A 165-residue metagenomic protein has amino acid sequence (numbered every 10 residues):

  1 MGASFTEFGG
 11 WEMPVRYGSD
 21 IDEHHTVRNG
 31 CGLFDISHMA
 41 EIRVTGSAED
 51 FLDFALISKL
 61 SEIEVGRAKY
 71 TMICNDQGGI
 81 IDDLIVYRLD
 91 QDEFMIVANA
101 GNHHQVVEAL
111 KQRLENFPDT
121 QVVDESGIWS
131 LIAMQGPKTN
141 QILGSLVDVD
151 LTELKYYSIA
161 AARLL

Functional and structural regions predicted by a protein language model:
M1-L165: Basic, glycine/lysine-rich polyanion-binding surfaces/domains
